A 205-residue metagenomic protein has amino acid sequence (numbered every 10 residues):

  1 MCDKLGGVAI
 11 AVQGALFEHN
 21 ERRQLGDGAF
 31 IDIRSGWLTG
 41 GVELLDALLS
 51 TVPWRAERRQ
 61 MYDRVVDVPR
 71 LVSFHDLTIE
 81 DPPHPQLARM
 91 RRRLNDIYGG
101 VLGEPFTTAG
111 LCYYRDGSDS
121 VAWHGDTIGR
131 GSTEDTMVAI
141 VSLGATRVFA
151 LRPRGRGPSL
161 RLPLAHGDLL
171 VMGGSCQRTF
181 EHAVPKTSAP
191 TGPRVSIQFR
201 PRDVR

Functional and structural regions predicted by a protein language model:
M1-R205: Non-heme Fe(II) oxygenase metal-center motifs and adjacent flexible, charged/small-residue loops
